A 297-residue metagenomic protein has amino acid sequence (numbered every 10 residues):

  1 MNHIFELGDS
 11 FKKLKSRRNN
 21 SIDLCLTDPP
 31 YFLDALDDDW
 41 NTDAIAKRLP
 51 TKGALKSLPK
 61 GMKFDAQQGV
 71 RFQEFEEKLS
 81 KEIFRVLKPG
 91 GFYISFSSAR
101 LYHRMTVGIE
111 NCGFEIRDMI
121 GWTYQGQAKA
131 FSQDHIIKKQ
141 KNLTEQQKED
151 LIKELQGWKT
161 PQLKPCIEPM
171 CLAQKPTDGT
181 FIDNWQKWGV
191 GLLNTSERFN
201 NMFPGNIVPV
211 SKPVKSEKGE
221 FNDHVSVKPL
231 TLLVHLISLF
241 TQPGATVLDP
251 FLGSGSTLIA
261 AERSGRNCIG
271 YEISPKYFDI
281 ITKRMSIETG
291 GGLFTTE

Functional and structural regions predicted by a protein language model:
N2-T296: Core catalytic lobe of class I
